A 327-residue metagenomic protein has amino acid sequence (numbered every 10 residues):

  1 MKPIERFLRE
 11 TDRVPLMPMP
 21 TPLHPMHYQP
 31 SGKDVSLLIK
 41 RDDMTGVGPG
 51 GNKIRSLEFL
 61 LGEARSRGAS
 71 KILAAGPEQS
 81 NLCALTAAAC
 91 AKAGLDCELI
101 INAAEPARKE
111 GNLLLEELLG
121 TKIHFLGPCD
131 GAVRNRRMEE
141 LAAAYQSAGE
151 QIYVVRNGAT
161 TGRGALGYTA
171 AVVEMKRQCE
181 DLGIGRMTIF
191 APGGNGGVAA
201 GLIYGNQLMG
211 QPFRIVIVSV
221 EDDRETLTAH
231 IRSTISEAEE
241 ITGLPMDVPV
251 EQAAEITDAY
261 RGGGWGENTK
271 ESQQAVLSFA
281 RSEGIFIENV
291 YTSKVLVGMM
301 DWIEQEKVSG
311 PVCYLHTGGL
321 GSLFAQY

Functional and structural regions predicted by a protein language model:
M1-Y327: PLP-dependent amino-acid enzyme catalytic core
